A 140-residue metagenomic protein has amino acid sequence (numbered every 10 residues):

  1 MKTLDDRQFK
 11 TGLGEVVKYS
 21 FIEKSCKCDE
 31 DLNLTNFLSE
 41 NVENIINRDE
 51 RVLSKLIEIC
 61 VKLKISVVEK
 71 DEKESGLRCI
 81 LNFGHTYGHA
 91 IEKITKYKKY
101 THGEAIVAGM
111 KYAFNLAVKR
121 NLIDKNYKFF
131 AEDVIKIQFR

Functional and structural regions predicted by a protein language model:
M1, G84, M110: Short strand-loop-helix active-site module centered on a catalytic nucleophile
M1-I80: Carboxylate- and glycine-rich phosphate/diphosphate-binding segment that chelates Mg2+/Mn2+
L77-G84, Y100-I106: Short glycine/threonine-rich catalytic loop with a Thr-x-Gly-x-Asp
F83, Y87-I91: Active-site His/Glu-centered metal-binding helix of metallohydrolases
A90-Y100: Catalytic Zn2+-binding segment of zinc metalloproteases
K99-R140: Gly/Pro-rich interdomain helix-loop hinge
